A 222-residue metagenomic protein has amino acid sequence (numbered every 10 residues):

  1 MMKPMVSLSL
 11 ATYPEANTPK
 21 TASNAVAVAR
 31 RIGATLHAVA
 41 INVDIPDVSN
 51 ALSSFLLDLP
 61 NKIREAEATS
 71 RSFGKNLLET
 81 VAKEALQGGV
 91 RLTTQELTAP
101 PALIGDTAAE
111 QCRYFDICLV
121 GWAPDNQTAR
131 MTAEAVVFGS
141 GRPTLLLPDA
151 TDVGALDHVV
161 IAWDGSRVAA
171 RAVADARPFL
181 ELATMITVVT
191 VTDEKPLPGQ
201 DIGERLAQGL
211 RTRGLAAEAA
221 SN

Functional and structural regions predicted by a protein language model:
M1-K62, G139-R142, A155-S221: Small/aliphatic-rich secondary-structure junction motif
M1-M2, V43, E79-C118, T212-N222: Structural beta-alpha unit
A22, A27-R31, D106-D152: Gly/Ser-rich helix-loop-strand patches that form or flank binding pockets for ribonucleotide-derived cofactors
I41-V43, A99, A123-P124, D149-T151 (+1 more regions): Short, ordered loop/turn segments at secondary-structure junctions
P60-N76: A short acidic, glycine-rich active-site loop that binds or catalyzes chemistry on phosphate/adenosine moieties
R91-T94, T128, A133-A135, D157-W163 (+1 more regions): Acidic/glycine-enriched edge-of-secondary-structure segments
A99-A102, N126-Q127, E194-G199: Short, small-residue-enriched loops and turns at beta-alpha junctions that line or gate enzyme active sites
